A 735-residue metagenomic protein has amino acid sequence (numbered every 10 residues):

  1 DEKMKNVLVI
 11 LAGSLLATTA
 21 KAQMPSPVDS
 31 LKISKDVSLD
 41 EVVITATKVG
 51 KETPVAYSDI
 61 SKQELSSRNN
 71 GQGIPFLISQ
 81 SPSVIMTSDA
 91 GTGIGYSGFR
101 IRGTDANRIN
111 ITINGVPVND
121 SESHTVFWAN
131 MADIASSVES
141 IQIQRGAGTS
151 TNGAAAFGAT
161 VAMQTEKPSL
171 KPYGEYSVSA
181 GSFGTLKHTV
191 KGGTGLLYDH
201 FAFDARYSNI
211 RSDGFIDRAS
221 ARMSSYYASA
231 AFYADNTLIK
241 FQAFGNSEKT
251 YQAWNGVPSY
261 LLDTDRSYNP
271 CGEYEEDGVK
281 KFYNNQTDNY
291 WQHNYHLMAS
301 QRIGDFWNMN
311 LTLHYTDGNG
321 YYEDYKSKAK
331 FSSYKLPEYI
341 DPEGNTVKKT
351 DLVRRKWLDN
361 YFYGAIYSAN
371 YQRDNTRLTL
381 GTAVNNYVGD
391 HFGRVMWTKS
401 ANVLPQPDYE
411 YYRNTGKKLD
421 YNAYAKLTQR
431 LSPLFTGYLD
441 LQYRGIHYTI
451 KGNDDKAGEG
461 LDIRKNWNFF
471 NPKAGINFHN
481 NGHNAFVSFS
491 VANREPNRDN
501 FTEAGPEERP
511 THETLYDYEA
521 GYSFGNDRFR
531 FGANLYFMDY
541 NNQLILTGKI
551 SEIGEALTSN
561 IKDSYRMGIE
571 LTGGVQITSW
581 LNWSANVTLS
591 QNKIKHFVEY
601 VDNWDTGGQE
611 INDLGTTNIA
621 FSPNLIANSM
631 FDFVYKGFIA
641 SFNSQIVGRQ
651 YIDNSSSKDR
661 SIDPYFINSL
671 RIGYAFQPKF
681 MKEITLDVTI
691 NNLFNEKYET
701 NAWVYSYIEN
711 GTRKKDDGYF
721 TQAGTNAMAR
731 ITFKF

Functional and structural regions predicted by a protein language model:
V37-N69, G98: N-terminal periplasmic "start-of-domain" segments of outer-membrane beta-barrel proteins
E41, I74-L77, S97-R100, T112 (+4 more regions): N-terminal periplasmic accessory domains that precede and gate Gram-negative outer-membrane beta-barrel machines
P75-P117, E139: Extracytoplasmic beta-strand/coil segments of soluble accessory domains associated with Gram-negative outer-membrane
P117-R145, Q164, L261: Short acidic/polar hinge/loop motifs at secondary-structure boundaries that mediate gating or recognition
Y173, A180-R211, I216-A253, Y290 (+2 more regions): Transmembrane beta-barrel wall of Gram-negative outer-membrane proteins
F244-N246, T428, V487, G573 (+1 more regions): Conserved C-terminal beta-signal and adjacent last beta-strands/turns of outer-membrane beta-barrel proteins
N308-H314, N477-H479, N484-S490, T511-M567 (+3 more regions): Membrane-embedded beta-barrel scaffold of Gram-negative outer-membrane proteins
P433, F537-D539, S559-N654, K734: Gram-negative outer-membrane beta-barrel transporters
